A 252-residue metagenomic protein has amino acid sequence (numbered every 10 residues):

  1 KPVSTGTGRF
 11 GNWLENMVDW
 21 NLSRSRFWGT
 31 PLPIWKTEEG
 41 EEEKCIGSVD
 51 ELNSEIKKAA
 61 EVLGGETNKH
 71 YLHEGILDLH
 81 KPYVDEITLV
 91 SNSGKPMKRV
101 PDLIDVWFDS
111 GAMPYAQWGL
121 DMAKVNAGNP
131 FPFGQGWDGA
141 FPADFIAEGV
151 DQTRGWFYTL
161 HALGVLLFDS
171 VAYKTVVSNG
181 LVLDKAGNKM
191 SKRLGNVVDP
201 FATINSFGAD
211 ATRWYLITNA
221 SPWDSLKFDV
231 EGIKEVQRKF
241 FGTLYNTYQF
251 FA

Functional and structural regions predicted by a protein language model:
K1-F251: Structured secondary-structure scaffolds
